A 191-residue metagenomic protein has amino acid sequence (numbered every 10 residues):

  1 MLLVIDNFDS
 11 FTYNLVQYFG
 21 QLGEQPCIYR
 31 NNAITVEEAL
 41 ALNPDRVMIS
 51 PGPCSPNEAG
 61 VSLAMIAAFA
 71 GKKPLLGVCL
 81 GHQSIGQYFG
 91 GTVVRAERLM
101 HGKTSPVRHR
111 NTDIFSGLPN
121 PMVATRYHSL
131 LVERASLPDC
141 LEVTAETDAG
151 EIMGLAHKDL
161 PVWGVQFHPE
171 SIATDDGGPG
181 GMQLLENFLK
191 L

Functional and structural regions predicted by a protein language model:
L2-L22: Short, charged N-terminal beta->alpha structural module
L2-V4, F11, I28, A33-P44 (+6 more regions): Amide-donor transfer/coupling interface in amidating biosynthetic enzymes
G23-C27: A generic structural motif
H82: Catalytic nucleophile loop
I85: Local cysteine-cluster metal-coordination motifs and their immediate loop/turn environment, predominantly Fe-S cluster
